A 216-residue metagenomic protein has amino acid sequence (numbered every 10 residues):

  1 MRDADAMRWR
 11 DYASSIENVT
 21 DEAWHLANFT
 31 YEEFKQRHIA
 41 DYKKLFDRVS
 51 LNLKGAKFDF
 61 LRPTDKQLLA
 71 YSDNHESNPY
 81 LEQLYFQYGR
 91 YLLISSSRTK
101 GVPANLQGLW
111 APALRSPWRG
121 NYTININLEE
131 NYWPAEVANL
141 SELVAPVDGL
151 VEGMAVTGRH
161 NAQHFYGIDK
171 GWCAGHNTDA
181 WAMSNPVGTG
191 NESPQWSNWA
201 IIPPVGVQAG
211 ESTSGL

Functional and structural regions predicted by a protein language model:
M1-Y122, L140-Q163: Acidic/polar, glycine-enriched structural segments that form the non-catalytic walls/loops of the carbohydrate-binding
G89, N131-Y132: Conserved small-residue packing positions in alpha-helical repeats and bundles
S97-I126, W133-Q208, S212-L216: Helix-terminus loop motifs that line ligand-binding clefts
